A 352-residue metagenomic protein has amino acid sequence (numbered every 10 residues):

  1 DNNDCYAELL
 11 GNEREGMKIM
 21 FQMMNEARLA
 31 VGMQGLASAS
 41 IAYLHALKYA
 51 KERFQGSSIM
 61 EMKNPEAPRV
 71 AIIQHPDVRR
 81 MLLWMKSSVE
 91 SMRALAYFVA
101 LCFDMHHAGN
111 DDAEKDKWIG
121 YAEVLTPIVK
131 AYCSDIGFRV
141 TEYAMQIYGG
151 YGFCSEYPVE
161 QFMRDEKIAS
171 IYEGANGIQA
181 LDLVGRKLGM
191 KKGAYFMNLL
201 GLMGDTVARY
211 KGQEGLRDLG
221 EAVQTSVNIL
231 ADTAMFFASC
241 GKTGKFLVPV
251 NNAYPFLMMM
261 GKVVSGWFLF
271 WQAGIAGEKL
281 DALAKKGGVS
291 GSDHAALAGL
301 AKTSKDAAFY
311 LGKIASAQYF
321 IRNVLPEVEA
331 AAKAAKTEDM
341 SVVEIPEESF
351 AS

Functional and structural regions predicted by a protein language model:
D1-I229: Internal glycine-rich alpha/beta core junctions
M190, T206-S352: C-terminal amphipathic alpha-helical interaction region
